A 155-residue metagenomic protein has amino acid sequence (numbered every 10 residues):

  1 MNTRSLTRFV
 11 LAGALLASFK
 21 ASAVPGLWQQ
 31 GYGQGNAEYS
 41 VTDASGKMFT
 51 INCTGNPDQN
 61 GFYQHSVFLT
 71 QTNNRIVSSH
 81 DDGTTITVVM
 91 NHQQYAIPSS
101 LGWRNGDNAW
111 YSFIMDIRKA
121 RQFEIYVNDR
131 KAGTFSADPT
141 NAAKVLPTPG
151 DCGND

Functional and structural regions predicted by a protein language model:
M1-V10: Bacterial N-terminal signal peptides that target proteins for export
S18-K20: N-terminal signal peptide c-region/cleavage motif recognized by signal peptidases
S22-D155: A generic "folded-domain core" signal
